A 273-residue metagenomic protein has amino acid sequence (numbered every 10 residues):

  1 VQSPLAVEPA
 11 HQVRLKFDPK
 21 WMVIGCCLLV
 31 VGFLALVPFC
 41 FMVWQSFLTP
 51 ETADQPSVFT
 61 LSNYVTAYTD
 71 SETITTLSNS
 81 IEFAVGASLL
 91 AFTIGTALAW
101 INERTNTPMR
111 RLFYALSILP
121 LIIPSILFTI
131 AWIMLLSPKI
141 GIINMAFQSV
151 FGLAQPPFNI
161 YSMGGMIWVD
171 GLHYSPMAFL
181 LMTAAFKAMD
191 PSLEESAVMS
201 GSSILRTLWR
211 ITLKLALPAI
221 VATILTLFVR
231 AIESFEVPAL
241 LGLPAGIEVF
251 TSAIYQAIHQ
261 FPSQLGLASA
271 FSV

Functional and structural regions predicted by a protein language model:
V1-L29, P108-R110, L205: Transmembrane alpha-helical segments of polytopic membrane transport and secretion proteins
E8-Q12, F59-Y68, L208: A short amphipathic helical element positioned immediately N-terminal to and/or at the very start of a transmembrane
P19-T52, V65-K187, L215-F235, L240 (+1 more regions): Membrane-water interface segments at the C-terminal ends of transmembrane alpha-helices in multi-pass inner-membrane
A53, S57, S137, E236-P262: Glycine-rich helix-loop "coupling/hinge" segments at transmembrane-helix boundaries in multipass transporters
S57-T60, K139, T183-E195, I204 (+1 more regions): Transmembrane helix boundary and interhelical loop/hinge segments in multi-pass membrane proteins
S62, T66, Y114, M145-S149 (+3 more regions): Short amphipathic alpha-helical coupling elements at transmembrane boundaries
S200-S202, K214: Glycine/proline-centered hinge or cleavage motifs at structural transition points of membrane proteins
